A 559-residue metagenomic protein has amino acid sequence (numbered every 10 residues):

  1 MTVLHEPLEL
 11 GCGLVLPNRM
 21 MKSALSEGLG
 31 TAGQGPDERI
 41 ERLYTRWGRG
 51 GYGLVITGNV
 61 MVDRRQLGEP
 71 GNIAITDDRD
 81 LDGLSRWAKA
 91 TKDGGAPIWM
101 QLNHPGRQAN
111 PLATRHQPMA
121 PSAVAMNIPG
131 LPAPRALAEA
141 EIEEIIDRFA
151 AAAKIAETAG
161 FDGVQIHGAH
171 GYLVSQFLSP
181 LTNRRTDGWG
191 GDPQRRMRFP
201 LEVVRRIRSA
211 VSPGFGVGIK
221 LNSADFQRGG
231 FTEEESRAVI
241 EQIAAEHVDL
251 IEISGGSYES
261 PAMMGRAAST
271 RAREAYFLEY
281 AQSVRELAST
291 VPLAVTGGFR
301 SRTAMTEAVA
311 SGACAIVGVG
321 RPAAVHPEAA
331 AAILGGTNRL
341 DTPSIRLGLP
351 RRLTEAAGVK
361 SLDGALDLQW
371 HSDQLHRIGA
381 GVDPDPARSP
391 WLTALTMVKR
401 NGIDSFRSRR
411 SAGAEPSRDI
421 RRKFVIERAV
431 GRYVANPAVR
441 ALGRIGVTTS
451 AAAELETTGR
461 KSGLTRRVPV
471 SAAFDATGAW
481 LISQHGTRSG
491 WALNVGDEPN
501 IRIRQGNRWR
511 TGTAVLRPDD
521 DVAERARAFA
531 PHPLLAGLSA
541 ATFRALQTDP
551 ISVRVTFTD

Functional and structural regions predicted by a protein language model:
M1-G413: Flavin-dependent oxidoreductase catalytic cores
M1-L4, T448-A451, V495-N500, D549: A short, compositionally biased
E6-L10, A453-L455, I503: Short acidic-hydrophobic surface loop/beta-edge motif
A414-G446: Extreme N-terminal tail/first-helix region
S450-Q484: Short beta-strand segments
H485-T558: Short, structured beta-strand-loop surface elements
